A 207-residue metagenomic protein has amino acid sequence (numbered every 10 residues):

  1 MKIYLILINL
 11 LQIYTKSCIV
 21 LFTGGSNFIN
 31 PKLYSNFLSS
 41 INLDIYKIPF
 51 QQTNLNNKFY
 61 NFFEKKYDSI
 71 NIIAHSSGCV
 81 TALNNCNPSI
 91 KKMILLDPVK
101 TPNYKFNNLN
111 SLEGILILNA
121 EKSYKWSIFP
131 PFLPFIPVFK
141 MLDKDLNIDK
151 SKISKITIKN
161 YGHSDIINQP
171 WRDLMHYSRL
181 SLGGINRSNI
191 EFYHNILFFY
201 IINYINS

Functional and structural regions predicted by a protein language model:
M1-S17: Classical Sec-dependent N-terminal signal peptides that target proteins to the secretory pathway
C18-I45, F50: Short, surface-exposed "cap/lid" segments of acyl-processing enzymes
L33, Q51-Y67, L83: Alpha/beta-hydrolase active-site loop
I73-G78, A82: Gly/Ala-rich beta-loop-alpha elbow adjacent to hydrolase catalytic centers
T81-N85, W126: Hydrolases whose catalytic domains are alpha/beta-hydrolase-1, hotdog thioesterase, or metallo-beta-lactamase-like
S89-K100, E113: A conserved short beta-strand
I117-N119: Short beta-strand/loop motif that positions the catalytic acidic residue of the alpha/beta-hydrolase fold
W126-S207: C-terminal catalytic-base region of ester-bond hydrolases, centering on the histidine of the charge-relay
